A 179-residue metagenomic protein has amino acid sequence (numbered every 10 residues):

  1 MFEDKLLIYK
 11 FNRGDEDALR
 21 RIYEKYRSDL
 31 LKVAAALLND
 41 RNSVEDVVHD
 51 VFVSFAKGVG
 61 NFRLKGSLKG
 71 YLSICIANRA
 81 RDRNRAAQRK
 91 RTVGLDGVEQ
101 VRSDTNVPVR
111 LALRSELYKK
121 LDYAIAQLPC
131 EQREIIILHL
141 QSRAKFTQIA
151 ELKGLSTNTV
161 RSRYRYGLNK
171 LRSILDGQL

Functional and structural regions predicted by a protein language model:
M1, K90-R114, Y118: Internal acidic/polar
M1-S28, A36, F146-Q148, L152 (+1 more regions): N-terminal module of bacterial RNA polymerase sigma factors
N12-R13, H49-S67: Sigma70-family region 2
I22, Y26, L30, V51 (+2 more regions): Residue-level preference for hydrophobic side chains embedded in well-ordered alpha helices
Y23-R41, G58, I125, K170 (+1 more regions): Amphipathic, Lys/Arg- and hydrophobic-enriched alpha-helical face
A34, R85, L128, R133 (+2 more regions): Short, Lys/Arg-enriched C-terminal cap helix and immediately downstream tail that follows
G60-L64, I74-L95: Arg/Lys-rich amphipathic alpha helix in sigma70-family domain 2
A126-E134, L138, S142-S162: Helix-turn-helix DNA-binding module
